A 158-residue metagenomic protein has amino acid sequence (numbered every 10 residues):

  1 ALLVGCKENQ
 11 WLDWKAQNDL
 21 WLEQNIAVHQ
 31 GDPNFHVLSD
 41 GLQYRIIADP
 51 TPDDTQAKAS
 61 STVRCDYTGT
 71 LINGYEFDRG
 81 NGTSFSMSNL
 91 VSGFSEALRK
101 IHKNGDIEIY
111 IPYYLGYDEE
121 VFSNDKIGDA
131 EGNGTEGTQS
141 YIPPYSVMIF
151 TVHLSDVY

Functional and structural regions predicted by a protein language model:
L3-Y158: Cross-family detector of peptidyl-prolyl cis-trans isomerase
